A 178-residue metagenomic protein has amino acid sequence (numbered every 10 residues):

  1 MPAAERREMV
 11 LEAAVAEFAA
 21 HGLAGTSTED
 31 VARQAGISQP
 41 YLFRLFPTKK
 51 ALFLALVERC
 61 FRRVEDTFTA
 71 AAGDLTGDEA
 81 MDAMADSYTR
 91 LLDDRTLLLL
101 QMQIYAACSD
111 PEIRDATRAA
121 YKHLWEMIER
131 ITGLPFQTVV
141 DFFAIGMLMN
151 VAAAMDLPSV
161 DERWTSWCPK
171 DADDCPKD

Functional and structural regions predicted by a protein language model:
E5-R6, I37: The short coil/loop that forms the "turn" connecting the two helices of the helix-turn-helix
M9-A16, A20, Q34, R44 (+3 more regions): Alpha-helical structural segments
E17, L91, M127: Short alpha-helical functional segments enriched in proximate histidine and acidic residues
E29, P40: Residues within helix-turn-helix
E79-M102, A107-D115: Helical hydrophobic small-molecule/effector-binding pocket
P111-H123, I128-D178: Hydrophobic/aromatic-rich alpha-helical bundle segments in the mid-to-C-terminal region
